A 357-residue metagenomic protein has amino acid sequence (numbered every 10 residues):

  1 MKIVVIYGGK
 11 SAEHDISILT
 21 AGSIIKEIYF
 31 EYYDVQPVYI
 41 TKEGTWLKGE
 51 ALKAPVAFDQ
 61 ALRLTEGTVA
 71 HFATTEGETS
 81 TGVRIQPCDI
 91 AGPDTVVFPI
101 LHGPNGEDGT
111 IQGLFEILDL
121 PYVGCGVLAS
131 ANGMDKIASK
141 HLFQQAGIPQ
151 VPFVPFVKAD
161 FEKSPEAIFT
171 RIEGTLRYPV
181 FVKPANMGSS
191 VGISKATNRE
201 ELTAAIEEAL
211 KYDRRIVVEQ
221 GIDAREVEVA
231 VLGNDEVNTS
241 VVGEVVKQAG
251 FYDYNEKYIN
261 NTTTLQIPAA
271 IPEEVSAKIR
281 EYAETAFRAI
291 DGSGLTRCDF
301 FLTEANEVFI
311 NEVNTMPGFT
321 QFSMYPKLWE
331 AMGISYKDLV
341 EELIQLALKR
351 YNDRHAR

Functional and structural regions predicted by a protein language model:
M1, Y7-G9, P272-R357: ATP-dependent carboxylate activation and anion-phosphoryl transfer catalytic cores that bind Mg-ATP to form
M1-V123, V127-L128, N132-M134, A138 (+2 more regions): ATP-binding N-terminal substructure of ATP-dependent carboxylate-amine bond-forming enzymes
M1-Y7, S11-A12, L19-G22, I85-A91 (+1 more regions): Active-site nucleotide/adenylate-binding loops and adjacent lid/helix of ATP-dependent enzymes
V35, P121-Y122, Q150, V180 (+1 more regions): Hydrophobic beta-strand scaffold residues
E50-A54, G113, Y252-I259, T315: Short, flexible, mixed-charge acidic loops at enzyme active sites
L52-V56, H141-Q144, F169-I172, R199 (+2 more regions): Short, hinge-like loop/turn segments at secondary-structure boundaries
S194-E281, L302-F309: Phosphate-binding site of ATP-dependent enzymes
